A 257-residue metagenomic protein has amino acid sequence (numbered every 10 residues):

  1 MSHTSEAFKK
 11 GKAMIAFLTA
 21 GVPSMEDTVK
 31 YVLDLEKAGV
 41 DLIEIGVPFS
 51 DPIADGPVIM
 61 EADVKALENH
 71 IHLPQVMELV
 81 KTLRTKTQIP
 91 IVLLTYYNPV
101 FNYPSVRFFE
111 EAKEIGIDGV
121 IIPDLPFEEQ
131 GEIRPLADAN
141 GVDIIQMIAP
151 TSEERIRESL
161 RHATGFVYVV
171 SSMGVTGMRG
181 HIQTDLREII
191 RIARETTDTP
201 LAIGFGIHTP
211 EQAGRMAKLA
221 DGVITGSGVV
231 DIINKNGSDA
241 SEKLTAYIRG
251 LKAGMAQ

Functional and structural regions predicted by a protein language model:
M1-L18, V80-T85, A256: N-terminal amphipathic alpha-helix/helix-capping segment at the start of soluble metabolic enzymes
M14-L18, I43-I45, I91-T95, V120-I122 (+4 more regions): Hydrophobic faces of well-ordered beta-strands that scaffold small-molecule active sites in alpha/beta enzyme cores
M25-L35, T151-R161, I203, I207-V223: Catalytic cores of alpha/beta
E36, L42, V47-F49, V58-P123 (+1 more regions): Active-site beta->alpha loop and helix N-cap motifs at the rims of alpha/beta catalytic domains
V40-D51, I117-I121, P126-E129, S171-G177 (+1 more regions): Glycine-rich phosphate-binding active-site loops on the catalytic face of alpha/beta enzymes
E61, N69, I156-E195, I232-N234: Glycine/Thr-rich beta-alpha phosphate-binding loop at enzyme active sites
E68-H70, G116-E129, D143-T151, I156-R157 (+1 more regions): Catalytic beta/alpha-barrel core
V76, R191-T199, H208-Q257: Alpha/beta catalytic cores of nucleotide-metabolism and tRNA/nucleoside-modifying enzymes
